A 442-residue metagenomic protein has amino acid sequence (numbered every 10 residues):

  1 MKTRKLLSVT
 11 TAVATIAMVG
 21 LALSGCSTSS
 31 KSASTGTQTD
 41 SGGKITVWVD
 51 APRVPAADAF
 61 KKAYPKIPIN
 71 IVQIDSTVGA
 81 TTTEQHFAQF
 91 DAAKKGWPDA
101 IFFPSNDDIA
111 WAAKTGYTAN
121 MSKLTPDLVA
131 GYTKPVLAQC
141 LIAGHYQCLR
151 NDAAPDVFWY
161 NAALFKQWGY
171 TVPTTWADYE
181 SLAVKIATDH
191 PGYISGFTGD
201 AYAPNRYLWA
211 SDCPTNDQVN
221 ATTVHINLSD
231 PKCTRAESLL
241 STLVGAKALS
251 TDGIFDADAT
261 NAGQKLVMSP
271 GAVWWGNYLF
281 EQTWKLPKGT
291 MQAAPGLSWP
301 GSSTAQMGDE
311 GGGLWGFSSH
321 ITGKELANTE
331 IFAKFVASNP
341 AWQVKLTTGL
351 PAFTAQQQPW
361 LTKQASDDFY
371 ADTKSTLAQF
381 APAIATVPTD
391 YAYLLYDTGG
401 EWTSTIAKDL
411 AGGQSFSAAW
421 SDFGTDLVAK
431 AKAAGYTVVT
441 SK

Functional and structural regions predicted by a protein language model:
K2-A110, K324, V344, A418 (+1 more regions): Conserved N-terminal structural module of periplasmic/extracytoplasmic solute-binding proteins
T81-W97, K114-T115, L164-F165, V184-T188 (+4 more regions): Short helices/loops that flank or line small-molecule/ion binding pockets
P104-D156, Q292-P295: Hinge/lid segment of periplasmic solute-binding proteins
Y117-T118, K123, N277-E281, G313-L394 (+2 more regions): Mature extracytoplasmic/periplasmic domains
I142-A143, Q147-N151, D156, E180-H225 (+1 more regions): Extracytoplasmic/periplasmic solute-binding protein
K166, A381-K442: Conserved C-terminal helix/tail region of periplasmic/extracytoplasmic solute-binding proteins
A183, D189, T222-D252, W299: Glycine-centered hinge/linker elements that transmit conformational signals in sensory and ligand-binding systems
S238-N328: Extracytoplasmic/periplasmic substrate-binding proteins
